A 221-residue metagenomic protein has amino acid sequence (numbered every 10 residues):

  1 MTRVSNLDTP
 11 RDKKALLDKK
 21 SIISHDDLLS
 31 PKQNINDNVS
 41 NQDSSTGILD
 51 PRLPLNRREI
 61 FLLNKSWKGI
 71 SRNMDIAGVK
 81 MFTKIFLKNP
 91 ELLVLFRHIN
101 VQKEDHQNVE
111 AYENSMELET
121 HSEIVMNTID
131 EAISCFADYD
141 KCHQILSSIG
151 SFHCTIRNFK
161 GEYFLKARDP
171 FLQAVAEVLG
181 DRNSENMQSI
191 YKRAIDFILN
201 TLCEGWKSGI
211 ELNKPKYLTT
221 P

Functional and structural regions predicted by a protein language model:
M1-P221: Globin-like tetrapyrrole-binding proteins
